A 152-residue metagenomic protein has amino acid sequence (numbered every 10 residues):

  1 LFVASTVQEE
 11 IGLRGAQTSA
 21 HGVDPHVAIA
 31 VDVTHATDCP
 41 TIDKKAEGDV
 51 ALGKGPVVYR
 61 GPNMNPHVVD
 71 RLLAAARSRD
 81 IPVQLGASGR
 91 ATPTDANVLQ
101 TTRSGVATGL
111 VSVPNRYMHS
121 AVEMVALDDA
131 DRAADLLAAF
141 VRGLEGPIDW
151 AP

Functional and structural regions predicted by a protein language model:
L1-G55, A96, E145-P152: Acidic/histidine-rich catalytic neighborhood of metal-dependent amide-processing enzymes
V50-A134, A139-P152: Active-site-adjacent substrate-binding region of metalloamidase/peptidase-like peptide-processing proteins
